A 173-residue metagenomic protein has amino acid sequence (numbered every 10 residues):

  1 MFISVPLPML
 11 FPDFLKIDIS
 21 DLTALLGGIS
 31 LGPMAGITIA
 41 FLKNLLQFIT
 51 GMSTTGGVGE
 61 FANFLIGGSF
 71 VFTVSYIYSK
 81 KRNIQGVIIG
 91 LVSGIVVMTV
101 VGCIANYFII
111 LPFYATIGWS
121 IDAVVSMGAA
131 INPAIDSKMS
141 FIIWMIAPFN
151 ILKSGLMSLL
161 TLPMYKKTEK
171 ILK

Functional and structural regions predicted by a protein language model:
M1-K173: Loop-helix junctions at membrane interfaces
